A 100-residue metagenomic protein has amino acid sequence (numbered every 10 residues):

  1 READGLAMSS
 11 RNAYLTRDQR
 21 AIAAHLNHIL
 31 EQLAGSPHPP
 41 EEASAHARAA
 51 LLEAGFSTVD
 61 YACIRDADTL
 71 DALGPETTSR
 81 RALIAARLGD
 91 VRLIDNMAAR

Functional and structural regions predicted by a protein language model:
R1-D60: Glycine-rich, Lys/Arg-enriched anion-binding loops that position phosphate/diphosphate groups for phosphoryl
A34, H46-R100: Phosphate/ribose-recognition catalytic cores of enzymes acting on nucleotide-derived substrates
